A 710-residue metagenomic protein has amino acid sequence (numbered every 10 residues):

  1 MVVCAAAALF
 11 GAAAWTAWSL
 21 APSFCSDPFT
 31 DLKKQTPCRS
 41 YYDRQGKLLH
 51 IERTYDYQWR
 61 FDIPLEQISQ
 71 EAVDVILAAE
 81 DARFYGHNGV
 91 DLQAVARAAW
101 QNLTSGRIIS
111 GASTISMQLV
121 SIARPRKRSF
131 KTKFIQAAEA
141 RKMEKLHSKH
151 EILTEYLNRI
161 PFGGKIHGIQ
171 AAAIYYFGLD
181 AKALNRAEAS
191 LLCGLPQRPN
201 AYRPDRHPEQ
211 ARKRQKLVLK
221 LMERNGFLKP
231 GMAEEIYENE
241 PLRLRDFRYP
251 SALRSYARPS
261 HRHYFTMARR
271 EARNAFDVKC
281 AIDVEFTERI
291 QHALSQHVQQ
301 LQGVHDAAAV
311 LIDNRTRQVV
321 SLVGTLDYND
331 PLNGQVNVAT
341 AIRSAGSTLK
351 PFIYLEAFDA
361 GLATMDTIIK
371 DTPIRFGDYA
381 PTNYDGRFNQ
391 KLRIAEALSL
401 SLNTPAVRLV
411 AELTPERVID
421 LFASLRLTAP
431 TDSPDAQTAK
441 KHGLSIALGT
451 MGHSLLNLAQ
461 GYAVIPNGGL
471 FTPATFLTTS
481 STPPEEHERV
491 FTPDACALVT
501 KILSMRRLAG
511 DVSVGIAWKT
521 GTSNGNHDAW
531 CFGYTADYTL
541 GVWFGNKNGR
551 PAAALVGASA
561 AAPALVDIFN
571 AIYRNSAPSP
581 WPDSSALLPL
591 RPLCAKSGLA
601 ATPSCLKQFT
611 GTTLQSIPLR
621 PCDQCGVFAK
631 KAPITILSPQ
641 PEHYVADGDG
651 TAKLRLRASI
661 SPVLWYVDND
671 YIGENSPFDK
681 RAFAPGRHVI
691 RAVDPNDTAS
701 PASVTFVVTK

Functional and structural regions predicted by a protein language model:
M1, Y42, L228, R243 (+2 more regions): Soluble, non-transmembrane domains of envelope/secretory-pathway proteins that act on or interact with carbohydrate
M1-Y42, R83, L103: N-terminal type II signal-anchor transmembrane helix that functions as the membrane-insertion/stop-transfer segment
G11-A14, R107-E288, A423, L427-A439 (+2 more regions): Non-catalytic, structured segments within soluble enzyme domains
I76-L77, M222, I290, R317 (+7 more regions): Active-site SXXK
Y85-V95, H167-Q170, K229-M232, Q335 (+4 more regions): Short, well-structured active-site flanking segments
T104-R128, K182, F247-R270, A363-V418 (+4 more regions): Conserved catalytic neighborhood of penicillin-recognizing serine enzymes
A140, P196-R214, N274-F286, Q296 (+7 more regions): Active-site loop and adjoining helix of the penicillin-binding protein/serine DD-peptidase-beta-lactamase fold
C280-Q300, V310-L311, L322, N329-A341 (+3 more regions): A penicillin-recognizing enzyme superfamily signal
